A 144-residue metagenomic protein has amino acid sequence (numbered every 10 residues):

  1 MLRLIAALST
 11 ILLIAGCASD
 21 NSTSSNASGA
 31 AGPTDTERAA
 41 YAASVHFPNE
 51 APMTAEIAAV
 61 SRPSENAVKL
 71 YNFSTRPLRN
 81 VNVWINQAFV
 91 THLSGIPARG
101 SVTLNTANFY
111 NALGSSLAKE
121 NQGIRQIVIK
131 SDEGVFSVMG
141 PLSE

Functional and structural regions predicted by a protein language model:
M1-A6: Bacterial N-terminal signal peptides that target proteins for export
L13-G16: C-terminal motif of bacterial Sec signal peptides marking the signal peptidase cleavage site
A18-N21: Bacterial signal peptide processing site
G32-S44, E50, T106, Y110-E144: Terminal connector regions
S64-V68: Structural beta-strand segments of beta-rich domains
K69-T75: Asparagine-centered strand-capping/turn motif at beta-strand->loop junctions
P77-N80: Short acidic/proline- and small/hydrophobic-mixed sequence motifs that coincide with surface turns and coil-to-beta
Q87-K119: Intrinsically disordered, low-complexity Pro/Gly/Ser/Thr-rich segments with frequent PxxP/GP/PP motifs and embedded
